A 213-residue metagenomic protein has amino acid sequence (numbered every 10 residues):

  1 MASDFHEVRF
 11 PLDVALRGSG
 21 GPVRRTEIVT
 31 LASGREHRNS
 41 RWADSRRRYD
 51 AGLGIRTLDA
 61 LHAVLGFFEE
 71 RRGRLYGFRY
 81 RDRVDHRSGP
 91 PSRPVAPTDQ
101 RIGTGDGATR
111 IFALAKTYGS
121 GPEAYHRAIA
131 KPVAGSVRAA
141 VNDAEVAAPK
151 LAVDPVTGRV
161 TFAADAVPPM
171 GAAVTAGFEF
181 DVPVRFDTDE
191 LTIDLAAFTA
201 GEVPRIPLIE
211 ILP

Functional and structural regions predicted by a protein language model:
M1-F68, R74-Y76, V182-G201: Solvent-exposed edge beta-strands and adjacent loop segments that serve as assembly or binding interfaces
H37-N39, Y125-R127, A163: Generic recognition of flexible, low-complexity loop/linker segments
R48, A134-R138, G171: Exposed beta-strand and adjacent loop surfaces of beta-rich binding modules that mediate intermolecular recognition
D50-G52, I111-A113, A173-T175, R205: Beta-strand secondary-structure signal
I55, K116-G119, T161-P169, L212: Secondary-structure transition/turn motif
L65-K150, F180-P213: Extended beta-strand solenoid/passenger and fiber regions
E145-A172: A surface-exposed beta-strand-loop module
A164-E190: Small/polar beta-strand repeat architecture
